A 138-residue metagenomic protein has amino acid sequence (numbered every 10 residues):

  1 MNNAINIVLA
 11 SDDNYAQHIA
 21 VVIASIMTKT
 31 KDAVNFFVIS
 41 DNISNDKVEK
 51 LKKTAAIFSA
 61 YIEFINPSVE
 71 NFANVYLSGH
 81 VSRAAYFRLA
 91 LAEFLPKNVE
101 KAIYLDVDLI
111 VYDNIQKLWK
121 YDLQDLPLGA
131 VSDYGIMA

Functional and structural regions predicted by a protein language model:
M1-A138: Glycosyltransferase catalytic domains, chiefly GT-A lineage
